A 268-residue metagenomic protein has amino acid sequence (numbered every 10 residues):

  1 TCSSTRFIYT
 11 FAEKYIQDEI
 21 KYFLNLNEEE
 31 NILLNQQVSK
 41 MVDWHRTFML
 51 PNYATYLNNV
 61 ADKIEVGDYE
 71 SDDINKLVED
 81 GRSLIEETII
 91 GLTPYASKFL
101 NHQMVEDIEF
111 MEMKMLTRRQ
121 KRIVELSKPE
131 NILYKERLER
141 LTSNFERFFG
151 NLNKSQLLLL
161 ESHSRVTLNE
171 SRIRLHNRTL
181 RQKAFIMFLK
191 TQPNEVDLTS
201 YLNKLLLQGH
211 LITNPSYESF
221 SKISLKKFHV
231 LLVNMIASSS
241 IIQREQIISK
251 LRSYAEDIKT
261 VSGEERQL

Functional and structural regions predicted by a protein language model:
S3-R6: Bacterial signal peptide processing site
I8-E19: Alpha-helical transmembrane signal-anchor/signal-peptide segments
Q17-D18, L175-L268: A cross-kingdom marker for long, charged
D18-K63, E79, I90-M115, Q156: Early exported N-terminus immediately downstream of N-terminal targeting peptides
I20, L33-L34, V38, I89-Q103 (+6 more regions): Short, structured motif recognition centered on aromatic/hydrophobic residues
S39-W44, S83-L84, T117-K121, V166-E170 (+1 more regions): A short structural micro-motif
H45, M49, Y53-I89, L175 (+4 more regions): Amphipathic alpha-helical segments
T93-N214: Extended amphipathic alpha-helical interaction segments
